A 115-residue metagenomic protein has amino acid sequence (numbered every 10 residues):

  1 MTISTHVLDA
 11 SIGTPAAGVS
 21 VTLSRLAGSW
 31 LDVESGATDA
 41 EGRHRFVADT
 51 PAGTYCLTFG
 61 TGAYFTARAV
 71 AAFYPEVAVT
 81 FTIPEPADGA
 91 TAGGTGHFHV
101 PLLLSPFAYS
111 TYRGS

Functional and structural regions predicted by a protein language model:
T2-G93, H99-P101: Beta-strand-dominated extracellular/periplasmic modules and repeats in secreted or surface-exposed proteins
F98-S105, S110-Y112: Short, compact, well-ordered microdomains
